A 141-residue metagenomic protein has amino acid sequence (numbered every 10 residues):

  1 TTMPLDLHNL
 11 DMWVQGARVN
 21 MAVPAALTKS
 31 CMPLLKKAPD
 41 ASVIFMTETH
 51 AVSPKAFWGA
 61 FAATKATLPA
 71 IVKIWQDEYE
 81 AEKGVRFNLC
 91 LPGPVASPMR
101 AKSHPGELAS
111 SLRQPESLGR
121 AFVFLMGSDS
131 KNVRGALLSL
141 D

Functional and structural regions predicted by a protein language model:
M3, E82, L91-S103: Short beta-loop-alpha junction of Rossmann-like oxidoreductase domains
P4-M12, K36-A81, P94: Catalytic loop of short-chain dehydrogenase/reductase
L7-N9, A101-A109: Short glycine/proline- and charge-enriched loop/turn segments that cap or connect secondary-structure elements
T28-K29, K73: A short, exposed helix-loop element centered on a Lys and neighboring polar residues
L35-K36, V133: A short, flexible helix-to-loop-to-beta junction within the catalytic ATP-binding CA
V85, L89-C90, S97, G106-D141: C-terminal helical subdomain
